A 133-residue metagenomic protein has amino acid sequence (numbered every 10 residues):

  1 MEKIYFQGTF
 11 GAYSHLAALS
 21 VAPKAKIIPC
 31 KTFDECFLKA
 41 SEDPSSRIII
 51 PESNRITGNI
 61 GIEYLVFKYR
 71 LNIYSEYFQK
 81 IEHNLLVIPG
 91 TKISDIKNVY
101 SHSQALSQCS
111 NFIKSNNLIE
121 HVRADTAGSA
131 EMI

Functional and structural regions predicted by a protein language model:
M1-M132: Domain-level signature for soluble enzymes in the chorismate/prephenate branch of the shikimate pathway
